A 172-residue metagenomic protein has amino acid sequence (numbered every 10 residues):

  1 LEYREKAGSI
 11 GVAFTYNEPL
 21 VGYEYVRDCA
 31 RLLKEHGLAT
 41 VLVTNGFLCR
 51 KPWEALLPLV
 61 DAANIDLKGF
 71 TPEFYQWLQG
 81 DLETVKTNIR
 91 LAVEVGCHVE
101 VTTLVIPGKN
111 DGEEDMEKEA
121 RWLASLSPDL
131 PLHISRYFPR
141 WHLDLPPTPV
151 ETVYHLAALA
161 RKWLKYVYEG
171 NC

Functional and structural regions predicted by a protein language model:
L1-T148, L156: Conserved AdoMet/S-adenosylmethionine-binding subsite of the radical SAM
E114, Y154-C172: C-terminal accessory regions of radical SAM enzymes
